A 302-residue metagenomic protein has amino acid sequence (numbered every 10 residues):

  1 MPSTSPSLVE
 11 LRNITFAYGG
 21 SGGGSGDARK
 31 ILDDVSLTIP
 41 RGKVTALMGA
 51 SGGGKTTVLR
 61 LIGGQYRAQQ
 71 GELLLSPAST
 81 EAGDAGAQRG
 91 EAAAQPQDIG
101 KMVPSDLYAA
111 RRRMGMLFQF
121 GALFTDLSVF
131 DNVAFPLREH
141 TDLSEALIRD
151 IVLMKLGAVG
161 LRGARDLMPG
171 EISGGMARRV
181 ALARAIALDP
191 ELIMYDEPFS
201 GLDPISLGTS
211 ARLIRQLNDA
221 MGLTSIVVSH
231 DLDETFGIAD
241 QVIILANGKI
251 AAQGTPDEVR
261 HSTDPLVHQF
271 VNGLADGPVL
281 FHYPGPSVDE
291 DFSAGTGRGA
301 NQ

Functional and structural regions predicted by a protein language model:
M48-A50: The feature captures the beta-strand-to-loop junction immediately N-terminal to the Walker
G63: Helix-to-loop junction immediately C-terminal to a conserved catalytic motif
E81-G115, E145, H261-S262: ABC ATPase NBD coupling module
A94-D98, E145-G163: Conserved ABC ATPase "signature" region
M168-I172, M176: Conserved ABC ATPase signature
D189: Conserved catalytic motifs of ABC-family nucleotide-binding domains
